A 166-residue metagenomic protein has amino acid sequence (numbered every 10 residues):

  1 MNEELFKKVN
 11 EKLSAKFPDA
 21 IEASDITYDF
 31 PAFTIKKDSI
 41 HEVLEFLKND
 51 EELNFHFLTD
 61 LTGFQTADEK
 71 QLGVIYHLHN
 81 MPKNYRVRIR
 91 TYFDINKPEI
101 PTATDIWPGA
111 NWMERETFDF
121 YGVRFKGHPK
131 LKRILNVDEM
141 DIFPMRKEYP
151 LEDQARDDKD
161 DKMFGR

Functional and structural regions predicted by a protein language model:
M1-R166: Terminal low-complexity/charged segments
